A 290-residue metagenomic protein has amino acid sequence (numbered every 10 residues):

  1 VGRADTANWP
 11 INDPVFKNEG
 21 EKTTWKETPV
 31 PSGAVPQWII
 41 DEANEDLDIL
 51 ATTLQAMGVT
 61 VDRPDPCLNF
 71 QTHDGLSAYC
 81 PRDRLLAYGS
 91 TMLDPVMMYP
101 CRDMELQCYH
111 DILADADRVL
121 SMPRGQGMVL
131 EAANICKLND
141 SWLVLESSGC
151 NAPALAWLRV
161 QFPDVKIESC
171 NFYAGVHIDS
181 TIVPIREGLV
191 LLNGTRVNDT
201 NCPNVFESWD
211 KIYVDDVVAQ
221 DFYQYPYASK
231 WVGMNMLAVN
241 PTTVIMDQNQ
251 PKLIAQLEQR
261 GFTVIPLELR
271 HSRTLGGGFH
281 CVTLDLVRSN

Functional and structural regions predicted by a protein language model:
V1-N290: The feature marks the mature, well-folded catalytic cores of soluble enzymes
